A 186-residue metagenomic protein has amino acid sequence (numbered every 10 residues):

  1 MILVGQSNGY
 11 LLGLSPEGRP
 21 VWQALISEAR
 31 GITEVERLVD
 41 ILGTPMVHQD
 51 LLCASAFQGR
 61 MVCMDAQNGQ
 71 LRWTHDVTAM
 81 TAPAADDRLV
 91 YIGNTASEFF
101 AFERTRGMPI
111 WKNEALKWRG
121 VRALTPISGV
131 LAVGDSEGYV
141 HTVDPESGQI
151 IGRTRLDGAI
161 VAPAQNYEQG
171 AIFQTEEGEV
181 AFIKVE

Functional and structural regions predicted by a protein language model:
M1, V21-V47, R72-D87, I110-S128 (+1 more regions): Extracytoplasmic beta-rich repeat domains
Q6, S15, A56-F57, N94-T95 (+2 more regions): Structural signature of WD-repeat beta-propellers
N8, L42, V47-Q49, A54-D65 (+2 more regions): Beta-propeller domains
L12, V62, F100-A101, H141 (+1 more regions): WD40 beta-propeller blade core
S15-R19, D65-N68, E103-R106, D144-G148 (+1 more regions): Short loop/turn segments that connect beta-strands within beta-propeller blades
L89-R104, M108-T142: Loop/turn-rich, solvent-exposed surfaces of beta-rich toroidal or solenoidal domains
I150, L156-E186: Blade-level signature of beta-propeller repeat domains, shared across WD40, Kelch, NHL, RCC1 and BNR/Asp-box propellers
